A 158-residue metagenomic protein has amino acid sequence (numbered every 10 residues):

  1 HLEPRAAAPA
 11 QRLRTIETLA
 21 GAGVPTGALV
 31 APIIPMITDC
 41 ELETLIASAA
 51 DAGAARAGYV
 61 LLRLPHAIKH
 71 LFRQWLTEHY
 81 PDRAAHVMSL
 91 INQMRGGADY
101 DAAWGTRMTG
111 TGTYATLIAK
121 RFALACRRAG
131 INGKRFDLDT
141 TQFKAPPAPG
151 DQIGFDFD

Functional and structural regions predicted by a protein language model:
H1-I16, P25-L29, R56-G58: Core AdoMet radical
E3, V30-I33, T106, G110: Conserved short-loop catalytic and cofactor-binding motifs
P4-Q11, I33-E43: Canonical radical SAM enzyme core domain
R14, T18, C40-D158: Auxiliary Fe-S-binding modules of radical SAM enzymes
A22: Conserved dinucleotide-binding and phosphotransfer motif residues
A31-P35, L62-L64: Active-site beta-loop-alpha junctions enriched in small/polar residues
